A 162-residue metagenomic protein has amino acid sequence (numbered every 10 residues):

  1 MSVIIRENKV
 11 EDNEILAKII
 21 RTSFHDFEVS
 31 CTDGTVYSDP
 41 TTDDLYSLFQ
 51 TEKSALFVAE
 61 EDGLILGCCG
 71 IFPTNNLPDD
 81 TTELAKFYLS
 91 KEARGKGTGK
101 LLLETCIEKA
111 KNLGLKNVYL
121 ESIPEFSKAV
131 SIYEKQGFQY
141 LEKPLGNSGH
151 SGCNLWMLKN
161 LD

Functional and structural regions predicted by a protein language model:
V3, E7-E92, L103-T105, K109 (+2 more regions): Acetyl-CoA-dependent GNAT
T35, K96, H150: Flexible, glycine- and charge-enriched loops at secondary-structure boundaries
L64, L77-P78, S90-E104, K111-L113 (+3 more regions): Conserved glycine-rich acetyl-CoA-binding loop
K116-D162: C-terminal "cap" of GNAT-fold acetyltransferases
